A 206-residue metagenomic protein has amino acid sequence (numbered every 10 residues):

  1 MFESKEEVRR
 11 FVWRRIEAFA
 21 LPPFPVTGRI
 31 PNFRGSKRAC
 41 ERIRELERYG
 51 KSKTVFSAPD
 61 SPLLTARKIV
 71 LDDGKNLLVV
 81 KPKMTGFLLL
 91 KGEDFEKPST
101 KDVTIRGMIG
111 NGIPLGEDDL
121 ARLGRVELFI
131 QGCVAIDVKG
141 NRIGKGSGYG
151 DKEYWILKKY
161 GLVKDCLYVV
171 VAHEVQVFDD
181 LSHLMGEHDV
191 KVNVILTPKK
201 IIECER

Functional and structural regions predicted by a protein language model:
M1-N32, R42-K53, D72-N76, F87-R206: Surface-exposed, charge/polar-rich loops and edge strands
S4, P31, G35, A58-P62: Generic, well-ordered alpha-helical segments
K37-L46, F56-D60: Short, positively charged patches
S57-L71, K75-L77: Extended, H/D-rich, highly charged conserved domains that either
K81-G86: A short, structured active-site edge motif that brings together acidic residues
